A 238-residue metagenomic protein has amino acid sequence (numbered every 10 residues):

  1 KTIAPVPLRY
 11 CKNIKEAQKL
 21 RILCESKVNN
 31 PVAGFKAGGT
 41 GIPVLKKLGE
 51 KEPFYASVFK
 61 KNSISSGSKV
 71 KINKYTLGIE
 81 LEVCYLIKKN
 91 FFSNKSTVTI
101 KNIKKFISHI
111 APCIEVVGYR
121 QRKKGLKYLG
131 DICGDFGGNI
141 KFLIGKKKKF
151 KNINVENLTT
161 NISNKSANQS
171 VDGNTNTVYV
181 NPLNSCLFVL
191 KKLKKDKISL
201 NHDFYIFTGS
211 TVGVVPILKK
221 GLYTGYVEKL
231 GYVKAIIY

Functional and structural regions predicted by a protein language model:
K1-V180, L187, K219-L222, L230-Y238: Catalytic-core "active-site belt" of small-molecule-metabolizing enzymes, emphasizing His/Asp/Glu-rich regions
R9-C11, K191-L193, S210-T211: Short alpha-helix capping/helix-loop boundary micro-motifs
I14-K15, D196-I198, V214-V215: Short, surface-exposed secondary-structure edge patches
S96, K191-D196: A short beta-strand-loop-beta hairpin characteristic of the jelly-roll/cupin
N184-K191, F204-F207: Short, structured beta-strand/loop micro-motifs enriched in basic residues and often containing a Trp
L200-V212: Conserved metal-binding segment of the jelly-roll/cupin
T211-V215, K229-Y232: Short, charged beta-turn/beta-strand-edge "cap" motif at the junction between a beta-strand and an adjacent loop
